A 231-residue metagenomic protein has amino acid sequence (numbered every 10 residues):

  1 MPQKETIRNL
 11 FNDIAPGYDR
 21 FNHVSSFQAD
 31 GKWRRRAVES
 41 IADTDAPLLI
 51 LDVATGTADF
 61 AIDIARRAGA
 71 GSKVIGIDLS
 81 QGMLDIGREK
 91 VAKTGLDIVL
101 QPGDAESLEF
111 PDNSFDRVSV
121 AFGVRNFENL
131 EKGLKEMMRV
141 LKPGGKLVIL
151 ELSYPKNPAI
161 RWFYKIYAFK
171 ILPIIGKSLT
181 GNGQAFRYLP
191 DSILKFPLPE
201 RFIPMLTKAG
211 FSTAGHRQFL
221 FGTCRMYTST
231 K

Functional and structural regions predicted by a protein language model:
E5-T6, L150-M205, A209, G215: C-terminal alpha-helical "lid/dimerization" subdomain adjacent to the S-adenosyl-L-methionine
Y18, V118-S119: Hydrophobic beta-strand segment of the Class I
F27-L48, D63: Conserved alpha-helix/loop element of class I SAM-dependent methyltransferases that forms part of the SAM/SAH-binding
L49-S107: Class I SAM-dependent methyltransferase SAM/SAH-binding core
A70-G71, L141-K146: Short glycine-dipeptide loop
E106-V118: A short acidic, Gly/Pro-enriched loop at the edge of an enzyme's catalytic core that lines a small-molecule cofactor
E131-P143: A short glycine-rich, Lys/Arg-flanked "PGG" loop and its adjoining helix->strand segment in the class I
I203, A209-K231: Core SAM-dependent methyltransferase catalytic element
